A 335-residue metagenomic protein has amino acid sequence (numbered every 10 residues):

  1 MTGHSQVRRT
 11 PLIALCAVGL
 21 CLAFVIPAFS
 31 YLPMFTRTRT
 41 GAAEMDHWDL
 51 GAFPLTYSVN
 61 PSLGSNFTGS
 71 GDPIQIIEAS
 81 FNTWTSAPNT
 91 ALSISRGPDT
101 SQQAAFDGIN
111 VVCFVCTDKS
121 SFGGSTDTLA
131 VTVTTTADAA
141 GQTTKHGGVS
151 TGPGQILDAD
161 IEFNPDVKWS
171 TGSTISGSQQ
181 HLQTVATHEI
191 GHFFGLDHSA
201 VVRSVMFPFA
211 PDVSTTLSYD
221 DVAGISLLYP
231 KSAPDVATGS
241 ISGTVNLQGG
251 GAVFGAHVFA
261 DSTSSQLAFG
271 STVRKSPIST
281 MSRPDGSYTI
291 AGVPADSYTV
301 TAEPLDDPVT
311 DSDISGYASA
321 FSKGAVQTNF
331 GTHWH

Functional and structural regions predicted by a protein language model:
M1-R8: N-terminal secretory signal peptides that target proteins for export/translocation
A14-P27: Bacterial N-terminal signal peptides
L32-R39, P73-T187, F193, H257-T263 (+2 more regions): Metzincin-family zinc-dependent endopeptidase catalytic domain
T36-E78: Fold-level signature of zinc-dependent metallopeptidase catalytic domains
D197-D220: Post-HEXXH active-site segment of zinc metalloproteases
S218-G239: Beta-strand-rich domain onsets/edges
G239-L247, G286: A short, amphipathic beta-strand motif
T244-A256, D261-Q266: Structural motif
